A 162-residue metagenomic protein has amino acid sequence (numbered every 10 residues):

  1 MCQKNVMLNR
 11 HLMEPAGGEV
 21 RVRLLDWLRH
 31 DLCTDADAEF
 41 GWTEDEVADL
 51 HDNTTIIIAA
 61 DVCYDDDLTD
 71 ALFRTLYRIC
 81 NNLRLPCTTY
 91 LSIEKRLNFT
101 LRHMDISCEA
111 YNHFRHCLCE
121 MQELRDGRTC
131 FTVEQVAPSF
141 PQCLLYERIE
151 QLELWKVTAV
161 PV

Functional and structural regions predicted by a protein language model:
M1-V162: S-adenosylmethionine-dependent methyltransferases
